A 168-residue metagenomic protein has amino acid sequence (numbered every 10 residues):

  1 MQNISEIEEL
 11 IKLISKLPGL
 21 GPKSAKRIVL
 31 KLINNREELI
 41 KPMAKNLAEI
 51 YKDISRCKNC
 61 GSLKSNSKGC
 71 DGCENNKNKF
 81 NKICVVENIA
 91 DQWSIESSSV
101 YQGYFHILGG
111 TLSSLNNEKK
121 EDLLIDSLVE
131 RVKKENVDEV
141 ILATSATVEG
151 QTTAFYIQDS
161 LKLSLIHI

Functional and structural regions predicted by a protein language model:
Q2-I7, K16, K26-I83, N88-Q92: Cys/His-rich Zn2+-binding cysteine-cluster or related metal-binding knuckle/ribbon modules and their
E8-K12, K26-L30, K41, K45 (+6 more regions): Solvent-exposed alpha-helical segments within well-ordered globular domains of core cellular machineries
A25, N75-T144: Extended interfacial segments that mediate partner engagement and assembly in macromolecular machines
T144-A154: Acidic, metal-coordinating catalytic cores used for nucleic-acid/nucleotide bond scission and strand-transfer chemistry
I166-I168: Conserved small/polar residues in nucleotide/adenosyl-binding loops
